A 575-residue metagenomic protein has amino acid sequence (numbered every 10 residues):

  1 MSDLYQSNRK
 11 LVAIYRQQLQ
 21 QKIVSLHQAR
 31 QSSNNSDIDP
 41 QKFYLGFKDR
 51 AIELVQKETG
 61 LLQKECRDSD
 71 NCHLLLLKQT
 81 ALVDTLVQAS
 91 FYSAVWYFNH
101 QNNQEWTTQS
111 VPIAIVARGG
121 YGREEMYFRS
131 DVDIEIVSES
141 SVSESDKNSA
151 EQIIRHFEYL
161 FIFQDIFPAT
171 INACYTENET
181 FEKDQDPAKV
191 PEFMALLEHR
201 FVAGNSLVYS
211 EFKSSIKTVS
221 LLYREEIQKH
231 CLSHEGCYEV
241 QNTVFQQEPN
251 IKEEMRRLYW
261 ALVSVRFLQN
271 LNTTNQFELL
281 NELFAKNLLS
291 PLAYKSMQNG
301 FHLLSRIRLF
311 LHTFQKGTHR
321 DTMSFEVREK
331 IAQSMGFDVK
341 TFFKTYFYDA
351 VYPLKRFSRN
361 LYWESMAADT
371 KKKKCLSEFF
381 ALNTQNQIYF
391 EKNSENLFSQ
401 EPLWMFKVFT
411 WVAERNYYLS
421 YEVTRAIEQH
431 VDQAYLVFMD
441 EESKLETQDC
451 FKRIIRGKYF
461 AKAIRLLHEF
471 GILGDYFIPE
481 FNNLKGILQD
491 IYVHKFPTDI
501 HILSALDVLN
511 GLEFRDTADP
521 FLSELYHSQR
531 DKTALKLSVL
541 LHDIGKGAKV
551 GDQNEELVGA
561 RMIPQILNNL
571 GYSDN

Functional and structural regions predicted by a protein language model:
S2-K536, D552-N575: A nucleotide- and high-energy phosphate-metabolite-utilizing enzyme signature
V539: Conserved phosphate-binding loops in N-terminal lobes of ATP-dependent enzymes of the actin/Hsp70/sugar-kinase
D543, G547: Catalytic glutamate of the conserved HExxH
